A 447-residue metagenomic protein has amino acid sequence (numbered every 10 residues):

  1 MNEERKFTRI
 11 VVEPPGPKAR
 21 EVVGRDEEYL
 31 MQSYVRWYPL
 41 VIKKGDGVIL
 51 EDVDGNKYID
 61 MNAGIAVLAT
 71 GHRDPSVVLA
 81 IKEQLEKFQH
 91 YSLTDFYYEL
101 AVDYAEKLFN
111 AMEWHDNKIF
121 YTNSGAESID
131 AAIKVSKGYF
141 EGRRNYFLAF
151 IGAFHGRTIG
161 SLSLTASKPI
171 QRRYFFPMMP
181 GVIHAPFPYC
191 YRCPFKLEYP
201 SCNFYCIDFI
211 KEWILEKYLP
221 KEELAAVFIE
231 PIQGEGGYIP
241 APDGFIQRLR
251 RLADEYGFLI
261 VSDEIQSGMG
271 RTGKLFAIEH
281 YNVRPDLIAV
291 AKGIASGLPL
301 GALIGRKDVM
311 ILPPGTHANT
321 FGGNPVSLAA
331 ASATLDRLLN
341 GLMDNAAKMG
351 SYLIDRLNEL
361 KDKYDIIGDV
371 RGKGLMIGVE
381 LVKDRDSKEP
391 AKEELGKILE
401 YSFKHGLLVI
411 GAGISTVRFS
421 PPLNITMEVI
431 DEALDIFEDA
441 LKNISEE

Functional and structural regions predicted by a protein language model:
N2-E447: Conserved N-terminal phosphate-binding loop of PLP-dependent enzymes in the Aspartate aminotransferase
